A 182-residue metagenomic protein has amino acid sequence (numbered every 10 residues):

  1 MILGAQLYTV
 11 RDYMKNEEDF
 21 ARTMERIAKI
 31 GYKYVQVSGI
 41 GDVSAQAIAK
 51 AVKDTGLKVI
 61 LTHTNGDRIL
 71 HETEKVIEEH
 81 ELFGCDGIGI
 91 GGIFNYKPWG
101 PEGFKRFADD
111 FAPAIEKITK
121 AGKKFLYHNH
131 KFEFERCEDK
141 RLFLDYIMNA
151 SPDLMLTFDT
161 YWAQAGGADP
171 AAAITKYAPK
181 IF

Functional and structural regions predicted by a protein language model:
M1-D86: N-terminal pre-domain/capping segments
I2, K58, D86-G87, K124 (+2 more regions): Proline-centered loop/turn at the N-terminus of a beta-strand
T9-R11, G41, N65-R68, F94-Y96 (+3 more regions): Active-site-proximal loop/turn and secondary-structure-junction residues that shape catalytic pockets, frequently
E18-R22, T73-K75, G103-A112, D139-D145 (+1 more regions): Charged helix-capping and loop-helix junction motifs
Q36, L61-H63, G89, L126 (+2 more regions): Conserved beta-strand positions in the central sheet of alpha/beta enzyme cores
I48-N65, F111-I118, D145-P152: Alpha-helix-loop-beta-strand connector modules within alpha/beta enzyme cores
H71-D110: Glycine/small-residue-rich loop that forms an oxyanion/phosphate-binding "nest" at active or ligand-binding sites
K120-F182: Acidic/histidine-rich catalytic cores of soluble enzymes
